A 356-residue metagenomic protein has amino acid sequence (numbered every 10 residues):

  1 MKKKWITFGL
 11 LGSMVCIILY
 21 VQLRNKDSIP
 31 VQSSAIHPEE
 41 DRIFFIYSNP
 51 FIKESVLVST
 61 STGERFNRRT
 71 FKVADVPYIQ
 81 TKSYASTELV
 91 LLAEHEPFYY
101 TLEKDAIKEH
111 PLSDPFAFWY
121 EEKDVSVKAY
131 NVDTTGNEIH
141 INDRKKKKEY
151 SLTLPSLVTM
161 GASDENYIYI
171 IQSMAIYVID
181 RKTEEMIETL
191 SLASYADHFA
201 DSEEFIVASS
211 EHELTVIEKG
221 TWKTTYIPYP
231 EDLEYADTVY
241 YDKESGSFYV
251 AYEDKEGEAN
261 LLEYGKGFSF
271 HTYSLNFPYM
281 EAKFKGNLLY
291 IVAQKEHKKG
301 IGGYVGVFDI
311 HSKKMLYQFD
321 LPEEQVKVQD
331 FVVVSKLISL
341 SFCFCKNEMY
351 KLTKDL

Functional and structural regions predicted by a protein language model:
M1-W5: Positively charged n-region of N-terminal signal peptides that target proteins for export
T7-Q22: Hydrophobic membrane-insertion alpha-helices, especially the h-region of bacterial N-terminal signal peptides
G9-G12, P97, S126-A129, G161-S163 (+9 more regions): Small side chains
Y20-K26, I52-A74, A93-S113, T134-T153 (+5 more regions): Surface-exposed loop/turn elements that mediate protein-protein interactions on large endomembrane-trafficking
S28-I36, A74-S86, L112-K123, L154-E165 (+4 more regions): Repeated scaffold domains used in trafficking and secretory/extracellular systems, primarily beta-propellers
H37-I52, Q80-E94, A117, K123-D133 (+6 more regions): Short beta-strand elements that form the blades of beta-propeller/WD-repeat-like and other beta-sheet-rich scaffold
S55, S59, Q80, E88 (+8 more regions): Polar/charged side chains located within well-ordered beta-strands of beta-rich proteins
Y235-D237, F248-E258, L262, V292-K295 (+2 more regions): Long, ordered, amphipathic alpha-helical scaffolds
